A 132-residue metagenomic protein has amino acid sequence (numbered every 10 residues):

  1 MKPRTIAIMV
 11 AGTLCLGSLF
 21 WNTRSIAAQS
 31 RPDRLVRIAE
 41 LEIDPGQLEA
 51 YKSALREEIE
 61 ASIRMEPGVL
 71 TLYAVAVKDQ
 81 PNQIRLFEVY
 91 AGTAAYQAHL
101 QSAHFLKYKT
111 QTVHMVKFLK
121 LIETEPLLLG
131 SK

Functional and structural regions predicted by a protein language model:
R4-A7, A11-L35, Y73-N82, K109-K132: Glycine-rich beta-strand-turn "strand-cap" elements at beta-sheet edges
T5-I8, S30, E57, A61-L70 (+1 more regions): An amphipathic, aromatic/His-enriched active-site/gating alpha helix that lines ligand/cofactor pockets
R34-E42, T71-L100: Short, well-ordered beta-strand segments in beta-rich or mixed alpha/beta enzyme and ligand-binding folds
L35-R64: N-terminal targeting signals for Sec/Tat export/insertion, comprising classic cleavable signal peptides
L48-A50, Q83, A95, G130: Intrinsically disordered, low-complexity acidic/polar segments
